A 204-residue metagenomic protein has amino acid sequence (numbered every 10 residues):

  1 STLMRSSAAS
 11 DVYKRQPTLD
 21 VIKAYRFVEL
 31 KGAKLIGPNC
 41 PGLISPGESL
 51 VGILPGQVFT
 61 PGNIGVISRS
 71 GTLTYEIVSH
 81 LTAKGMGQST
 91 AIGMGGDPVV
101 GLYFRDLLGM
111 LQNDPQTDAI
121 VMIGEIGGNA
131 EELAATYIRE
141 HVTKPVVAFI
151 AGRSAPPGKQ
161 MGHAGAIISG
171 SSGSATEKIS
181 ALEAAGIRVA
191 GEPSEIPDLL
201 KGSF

Functional and structural regions predicted by a protein language model:
S1-A9, Y13: Single conserved hydrophobic/aromatic residue that forms the stacking wall/gate of nucleotide- or nucleobase-binding
S10-F204: Catalytic-core regions of core metabolic enzymes, especially those transforming organic acids/acyl-group intermediates
